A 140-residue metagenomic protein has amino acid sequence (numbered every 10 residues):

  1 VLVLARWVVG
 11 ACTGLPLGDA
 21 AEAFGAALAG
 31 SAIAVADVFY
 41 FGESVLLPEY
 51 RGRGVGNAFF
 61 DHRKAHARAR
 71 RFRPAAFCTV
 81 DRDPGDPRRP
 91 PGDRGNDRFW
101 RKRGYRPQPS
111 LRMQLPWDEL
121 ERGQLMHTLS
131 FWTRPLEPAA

Functional and structural regions predicted by a protein language model:
V1-V3: Cytosolic beta-strand hydrophobic patch enriched in CBS
W7-S44, P87-R88, D93, L111-Q124: Conserved acyl-donor/pantetheine-binding loop and adjacent beta-alpha core of acyl/acetyltransferases and related
L17-D19, E49, R82, E137: Short coil/turn motifs at secondary-structure junctions
F41, A75-C78: Conserved hydrophobic beta-strand within the GNAT/NAT acetyltransferase core sheet that lines the active-site cleft
E43-L46, G52-A69: Conserved acetyl-CoA-binding loop-helix of GNAT-fold acetyltransferases
E49, A65-R73, R106, P135-A140: Secondary-structure boundary elements
R68-R73, D81-S110: Conserved active-site alpha-helix within GNAT-family acetyltransferase domains
G92-D97, R103-R106, M113-A140: C-terminal "cap" of GNAT-fold acetyltransferases
